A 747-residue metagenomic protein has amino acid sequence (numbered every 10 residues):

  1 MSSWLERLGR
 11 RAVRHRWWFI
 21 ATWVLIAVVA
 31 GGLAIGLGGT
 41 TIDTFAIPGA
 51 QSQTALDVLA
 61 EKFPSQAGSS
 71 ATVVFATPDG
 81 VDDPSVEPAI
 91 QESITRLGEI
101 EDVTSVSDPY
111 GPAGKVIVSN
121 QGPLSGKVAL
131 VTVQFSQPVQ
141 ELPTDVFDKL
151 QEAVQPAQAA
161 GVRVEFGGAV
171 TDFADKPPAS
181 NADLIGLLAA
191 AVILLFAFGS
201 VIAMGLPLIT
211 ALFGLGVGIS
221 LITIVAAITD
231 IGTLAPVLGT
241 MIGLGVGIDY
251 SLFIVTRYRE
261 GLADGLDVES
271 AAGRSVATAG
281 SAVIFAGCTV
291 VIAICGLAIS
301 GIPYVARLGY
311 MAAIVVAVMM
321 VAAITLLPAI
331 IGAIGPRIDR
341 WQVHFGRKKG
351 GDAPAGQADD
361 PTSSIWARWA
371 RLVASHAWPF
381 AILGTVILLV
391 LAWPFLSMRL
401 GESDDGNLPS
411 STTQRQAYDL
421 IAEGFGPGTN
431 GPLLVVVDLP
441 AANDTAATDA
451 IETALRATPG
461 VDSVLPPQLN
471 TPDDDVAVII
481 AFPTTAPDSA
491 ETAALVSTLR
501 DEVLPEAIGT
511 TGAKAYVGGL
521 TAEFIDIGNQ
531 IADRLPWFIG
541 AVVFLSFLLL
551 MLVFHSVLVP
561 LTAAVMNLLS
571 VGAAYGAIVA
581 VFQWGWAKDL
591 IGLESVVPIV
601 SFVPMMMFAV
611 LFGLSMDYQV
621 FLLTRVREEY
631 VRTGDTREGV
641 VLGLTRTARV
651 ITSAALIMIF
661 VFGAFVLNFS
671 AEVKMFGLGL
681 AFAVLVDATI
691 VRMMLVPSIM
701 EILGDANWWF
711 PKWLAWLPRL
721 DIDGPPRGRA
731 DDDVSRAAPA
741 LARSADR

Functional and structural regions predicted by a protein language model:
M1-G39, V103, Q137-L400, G512-A515 (+1 more regions): Membrane-embedded transmembrane helical bundles of large multi-pass transporters/channels
G9, W17, D43-I47, V81-P84: A short N-terminal beta->alpha junction/helix N-cap motif
L25, L33-L37, T41, F45-P48 (+2 more regions): N-terminal cofactor/phosphate-binding cores enriched in small/glycine residues, especially glycine-rich loops such as
G49-S70, P78-G167, S397-K588, V620 (+1 more regions): Structured non-transmembrane domains adjacent to transmembrane bundles in polytopic membrane proteins
V74, T132, T256: Short beta-strand segments
